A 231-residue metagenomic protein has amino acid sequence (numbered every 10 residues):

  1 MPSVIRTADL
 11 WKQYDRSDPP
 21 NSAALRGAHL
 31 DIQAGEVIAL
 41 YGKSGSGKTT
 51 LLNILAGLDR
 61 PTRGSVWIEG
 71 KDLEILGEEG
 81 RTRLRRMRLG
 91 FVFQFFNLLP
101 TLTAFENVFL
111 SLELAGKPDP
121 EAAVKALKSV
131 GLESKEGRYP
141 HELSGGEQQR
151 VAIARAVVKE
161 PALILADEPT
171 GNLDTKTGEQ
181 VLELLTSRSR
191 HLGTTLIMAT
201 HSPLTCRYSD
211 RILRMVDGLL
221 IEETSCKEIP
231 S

Functional and structural regions predicted by a protein language model:
M1-Q13, E222-S231: ABC-family P-loop ATPase nucleotide-binding domain
V4-M215: ABC family nucleotide-binding domain
I212-T224: H-loop (His-switch) and adjacent beta-strand-loop-beta switch element of ABC-type ATPase nucleotide-binding domains
